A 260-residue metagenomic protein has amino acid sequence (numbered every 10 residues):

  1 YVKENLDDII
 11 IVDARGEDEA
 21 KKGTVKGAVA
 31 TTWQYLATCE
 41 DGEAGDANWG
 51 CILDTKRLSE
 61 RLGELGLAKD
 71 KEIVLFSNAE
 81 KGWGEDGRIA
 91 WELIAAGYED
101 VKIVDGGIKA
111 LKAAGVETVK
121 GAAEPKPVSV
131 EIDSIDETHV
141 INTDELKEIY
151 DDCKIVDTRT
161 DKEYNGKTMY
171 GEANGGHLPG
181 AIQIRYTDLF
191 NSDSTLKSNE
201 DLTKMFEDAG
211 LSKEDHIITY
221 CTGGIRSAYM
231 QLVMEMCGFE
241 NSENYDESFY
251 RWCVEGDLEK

Functional and structural regions predicted by a protein language model:
Y1-K22, I108-E172: Flexible, polar/low-complexity N-terminal or interdomain linker segments that lie immediately upstream of folded
E4-L6, K21-V25, G66-K69, D86 (+3 more regions): Extracellular/periplasmic catalytic domains that process cell-envelope and extracellular macromolecules
L6-E60, E64: N-terminal carbohydrate-binding/catalytic regions of secreted carbohydrate-active enzymes
I10-D13, A28-T32, K71-S77, K102-I103 (+4 more regions): Structural recognition of the beta-strand scaffold that forms the well-ordered cores of secreted hydrolase catalytic
G16-E19, Q34-T38, A79-W83, I108-A110 (+4 more regions): Solvent-exposed loop/turn segments at secondary-structure junctions within structured extracellular/periplasmic domains
E40-I73, Y186-I217: Helix-loop module immediately N-terminal to the HCX5R catalytic loop in PTP-like cysteine phosphatase domains
I52-E145, K167, R226-E243, E247-S248: Thiolate-centered catalytic microenvironments shared by cysteine-dependent enzyme domains
K204, E214-F249, V254-E259: C-terminal soluble interaction/assembly domains
